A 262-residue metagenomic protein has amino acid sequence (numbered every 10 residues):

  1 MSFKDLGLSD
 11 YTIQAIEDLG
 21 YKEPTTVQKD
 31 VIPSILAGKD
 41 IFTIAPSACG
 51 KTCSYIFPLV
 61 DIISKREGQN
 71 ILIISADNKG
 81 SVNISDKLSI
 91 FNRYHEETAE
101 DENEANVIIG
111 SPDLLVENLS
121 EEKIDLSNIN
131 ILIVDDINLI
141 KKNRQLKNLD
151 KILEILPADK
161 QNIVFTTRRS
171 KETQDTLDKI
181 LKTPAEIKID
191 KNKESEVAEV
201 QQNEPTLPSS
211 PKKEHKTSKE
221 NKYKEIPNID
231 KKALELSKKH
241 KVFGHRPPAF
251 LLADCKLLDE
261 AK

Functional and structural regions predicted by a protein language model:
M1-I44: Conserved pre-motif I regulatory segment
D5, D10-Q14, D18, E67-S120 (+1 more regions): Conserved nucleic-acid-binding Ia/Ib motif block in the N-terminal RecA-like helicase ATPase lobe
V27, I44-C49, I74, I137 (+1 more regions): Conserved helicase ATPase motor motifs in RecA-like P-loop NTPase domains
K29-I41, T52-R66: Walker A/P-loop NTP-binding motif
P112-L115, L119-N162: SF2 helicase catalytic motif II
E122-I124, E172-L181: Short regulatory helix/loop adjacent to the ATP-binding pocket of P-loop NTPases
T176-Q201: Interdomain hinge/linker at the junction between the two RecA-like core domains of SF2 helicases
V197-A198, N203-L258: Intrinsically disordered, low-complexity RNA-associated tracts
